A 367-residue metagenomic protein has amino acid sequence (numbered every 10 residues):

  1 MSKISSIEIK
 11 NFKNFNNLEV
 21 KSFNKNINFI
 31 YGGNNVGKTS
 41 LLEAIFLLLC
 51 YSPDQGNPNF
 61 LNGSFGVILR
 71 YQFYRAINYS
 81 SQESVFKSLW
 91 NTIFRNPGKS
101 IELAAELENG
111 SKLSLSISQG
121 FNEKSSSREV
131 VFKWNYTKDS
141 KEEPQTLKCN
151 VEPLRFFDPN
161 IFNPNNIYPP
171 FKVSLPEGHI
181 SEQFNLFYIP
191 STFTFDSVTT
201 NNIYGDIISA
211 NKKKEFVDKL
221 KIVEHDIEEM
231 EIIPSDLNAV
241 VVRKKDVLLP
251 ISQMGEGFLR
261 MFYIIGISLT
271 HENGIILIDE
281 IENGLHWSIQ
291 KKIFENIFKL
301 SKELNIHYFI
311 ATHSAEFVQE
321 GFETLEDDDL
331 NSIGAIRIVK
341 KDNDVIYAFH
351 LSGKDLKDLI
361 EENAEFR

Functional and structural regions predicted by a protein language model:
M1-Y51, F60-N62, G66-V67: Pre-Walker A-like glycine/lysine-rich segment at the N-terminus of P-loop NTPase domains
Y51-I265, L269, I275, N331-R367: Phosphate-coordinating catalytic segments in nucleotide- and nucleic-acid-processing enzymes
E272-G274, N305-F309: Loop/turn-to-beta-strand initiation segments
D279-I281: Walker B catalytic acidic pair
N283-W287: ABC ATPase nucleotide-binding domain "signature" loop
I293-I297: Conserved hydrophobic alpha-helix in the ABC-type ATPase nucleotide-binding domain
A311-H313: H-loop/switch region of ABC-family ATPase nucleotide-binding domains
V318-D329: Short regulatory helix/loop adjacent to the ATP-binding pocket of P-loop NTPases
